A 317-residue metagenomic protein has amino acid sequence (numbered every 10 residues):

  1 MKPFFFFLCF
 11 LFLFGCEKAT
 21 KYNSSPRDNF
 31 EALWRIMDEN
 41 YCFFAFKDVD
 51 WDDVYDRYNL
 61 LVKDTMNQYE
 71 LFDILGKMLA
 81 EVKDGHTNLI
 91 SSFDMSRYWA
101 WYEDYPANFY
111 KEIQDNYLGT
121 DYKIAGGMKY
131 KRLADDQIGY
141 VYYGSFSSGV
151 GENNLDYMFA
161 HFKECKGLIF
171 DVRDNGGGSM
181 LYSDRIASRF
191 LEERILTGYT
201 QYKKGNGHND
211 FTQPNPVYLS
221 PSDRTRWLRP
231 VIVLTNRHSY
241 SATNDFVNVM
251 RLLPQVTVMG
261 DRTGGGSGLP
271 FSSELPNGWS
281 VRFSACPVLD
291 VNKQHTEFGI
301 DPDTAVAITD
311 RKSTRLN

Functional and structural regions predicted by a protein language model:
M1-S24: Bacterial Sec-dependent N-terminal signal peptides
F5, G167-L168, G268, F283: Generic hydrophobic-segment detector
C16-K203, N209-P216, P230, S272-E274 (+1 more regions): Flexible, low-complexity junctional segments that flank or bridge functional domains
L181-R311: Conserved acidic, small-residue-rich alpha-beta core segments centered on
K312-N317: Conserved small/polar residues in nucleotide/adenosyl-binding loops
